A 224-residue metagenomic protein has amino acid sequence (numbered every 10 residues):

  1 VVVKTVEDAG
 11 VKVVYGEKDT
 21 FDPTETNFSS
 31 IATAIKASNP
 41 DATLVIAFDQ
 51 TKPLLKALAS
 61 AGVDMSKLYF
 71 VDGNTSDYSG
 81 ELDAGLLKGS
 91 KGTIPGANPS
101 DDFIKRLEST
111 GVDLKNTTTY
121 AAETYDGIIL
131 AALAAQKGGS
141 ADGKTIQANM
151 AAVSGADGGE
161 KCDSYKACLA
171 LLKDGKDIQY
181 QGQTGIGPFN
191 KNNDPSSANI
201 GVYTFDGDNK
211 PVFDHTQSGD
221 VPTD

Functional and structural regions predicted by a protein language model:
V1-D224: Extracytosolic ligand-binding ectodomains
